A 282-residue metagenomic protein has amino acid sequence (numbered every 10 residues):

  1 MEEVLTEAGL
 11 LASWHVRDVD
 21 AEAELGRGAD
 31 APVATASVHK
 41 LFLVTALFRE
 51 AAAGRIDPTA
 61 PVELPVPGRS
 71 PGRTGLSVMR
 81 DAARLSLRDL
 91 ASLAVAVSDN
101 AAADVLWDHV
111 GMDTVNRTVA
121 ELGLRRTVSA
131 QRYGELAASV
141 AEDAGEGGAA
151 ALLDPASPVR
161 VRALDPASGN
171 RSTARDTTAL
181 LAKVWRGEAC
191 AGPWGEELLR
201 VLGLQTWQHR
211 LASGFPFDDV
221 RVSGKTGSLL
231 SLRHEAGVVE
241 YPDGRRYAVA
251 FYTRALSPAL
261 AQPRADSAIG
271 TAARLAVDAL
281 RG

Functional and structural regions predicted by a protein language model:
M1, E24, G169, T178-G282: Structured C-terminal helix/loop/strand segments within mature extracytoplasmic catalytic/sensor domains
M1-A29, E240: A short, well-structured edge-of-sheet supersecondary motif
A8-L11, W107-L181, W185: Mid-domain, small-residue-enriched loop/turn segments at the edges of structured enzyme/sensor domains
R27-A29, S86-L90, V97-A102, S157-D165 (+1 more regions): Flexible glycine/proline-enriched surface loops and loop-helix/loop-strand junctions
A34-V62, V249: Active-site SXXK
T59-R73, V110-G111, Y133-L136: Acidic helix-start/capping segments at beta-turn-to-alpha-helix junctions
R69-L106, M112: Conserved catalytic neighborhood of penicillin-recognizing serine enzymes
